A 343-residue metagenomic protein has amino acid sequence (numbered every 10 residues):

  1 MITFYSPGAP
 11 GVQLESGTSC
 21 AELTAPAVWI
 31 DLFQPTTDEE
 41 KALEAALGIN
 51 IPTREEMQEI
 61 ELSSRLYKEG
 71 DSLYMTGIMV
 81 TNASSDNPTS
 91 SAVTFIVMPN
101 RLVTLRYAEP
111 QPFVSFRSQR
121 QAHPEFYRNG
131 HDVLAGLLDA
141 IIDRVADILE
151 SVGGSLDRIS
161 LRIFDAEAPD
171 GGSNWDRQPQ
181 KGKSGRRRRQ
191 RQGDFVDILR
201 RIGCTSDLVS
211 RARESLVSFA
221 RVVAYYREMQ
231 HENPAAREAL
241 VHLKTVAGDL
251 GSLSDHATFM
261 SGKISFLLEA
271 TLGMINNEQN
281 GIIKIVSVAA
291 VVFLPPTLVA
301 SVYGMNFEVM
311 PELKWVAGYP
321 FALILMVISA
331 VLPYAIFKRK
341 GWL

Functional and structural regions predicted by a protein language model:
M1-M229, P234-A236, T245, D249-F259 (+2 more regions): Peripheral, non-transmembrane regulatory/ligand-interaction domains of membrane transport proteins
A239: Divalent-cation-assisted or electrostatically stabilized phosphate/pyrophosphate-binding catalytic cores
G248-L343: Hydrophobic alpha-helical transmembrane segments and their immediately adjacent juxtamembrane loops
